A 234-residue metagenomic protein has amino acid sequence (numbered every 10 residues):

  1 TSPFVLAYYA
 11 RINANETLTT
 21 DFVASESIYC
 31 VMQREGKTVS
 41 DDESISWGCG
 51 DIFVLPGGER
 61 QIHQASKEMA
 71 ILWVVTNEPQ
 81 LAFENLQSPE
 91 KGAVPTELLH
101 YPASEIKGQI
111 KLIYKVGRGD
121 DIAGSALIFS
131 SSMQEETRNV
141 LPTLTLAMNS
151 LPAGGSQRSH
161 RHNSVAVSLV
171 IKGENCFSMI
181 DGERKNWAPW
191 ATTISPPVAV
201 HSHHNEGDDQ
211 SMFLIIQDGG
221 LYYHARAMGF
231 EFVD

Functional and structural regions predicted by a protein language model:
T1-S2, A82-A147, G229-D234: A short, N-terminal "cap"/entry segment at the start of jelly-roll beta-barrel domains of the cupin/DSBH fold
V5-V23, S130-E135, T145-H162: Conserved short histidine dyad/triad with adjacent acidic residue
Y8-A10, Y29, W73, A147-N149 (+2 more regions): Conserved hydrophobic/aromatic positions in well-ordered beta-strands
N13, S46-E68, W73-E78, I180 (+2 more regions): Conserved metal-binding segment of the jelly-roll/cupin
N13-D51, R161, V165-P189, A227: A short beta-strand-loop-beta hairpin characteristic of the jelly-roll/cupin
I28-E105, R226: Hydrophobic, ordered structural segments
L127, L151, V167: Long, positively charged binding patches that form subdomain-scale interaction surfaces for polyanionic ligands
R158, V165-D234: C-terminal functional regions that serve as terminal interaction/effector modules
